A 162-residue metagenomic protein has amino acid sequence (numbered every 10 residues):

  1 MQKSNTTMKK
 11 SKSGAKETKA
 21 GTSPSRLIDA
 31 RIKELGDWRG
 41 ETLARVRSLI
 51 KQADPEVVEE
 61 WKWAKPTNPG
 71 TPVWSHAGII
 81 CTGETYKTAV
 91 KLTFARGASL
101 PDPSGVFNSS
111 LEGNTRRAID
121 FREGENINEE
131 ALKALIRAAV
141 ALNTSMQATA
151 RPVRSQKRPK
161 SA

Functional and structural regions predicted by a protein language model:
M1-A162: Charge-dense, helix-prone N-terminal extensions
